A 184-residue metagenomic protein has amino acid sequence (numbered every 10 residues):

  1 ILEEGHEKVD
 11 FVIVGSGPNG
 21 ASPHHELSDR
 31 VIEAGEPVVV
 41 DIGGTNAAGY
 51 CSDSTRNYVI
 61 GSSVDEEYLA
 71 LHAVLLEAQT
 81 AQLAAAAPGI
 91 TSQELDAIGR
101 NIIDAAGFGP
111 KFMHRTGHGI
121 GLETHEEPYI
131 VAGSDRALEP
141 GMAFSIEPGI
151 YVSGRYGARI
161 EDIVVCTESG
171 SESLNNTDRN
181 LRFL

Functional and structural regions predicted by a protein language model:
I1-L184: Active-site neighborhoods and metal-handling regions in enzymes and metal-associated proteins
